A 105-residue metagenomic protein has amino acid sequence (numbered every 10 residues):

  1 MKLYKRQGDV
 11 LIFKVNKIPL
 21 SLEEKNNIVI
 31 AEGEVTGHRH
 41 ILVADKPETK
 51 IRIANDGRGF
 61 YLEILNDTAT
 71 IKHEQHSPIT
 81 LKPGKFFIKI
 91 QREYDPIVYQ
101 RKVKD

Functional and structural regions predicted by a protein language model:
M1-N55, G59-K72: Long, low-hydrophobicity ectodomains and other hydrophilic envelope-associated domains
G59-D105: Short, compact, well-ordered microdomains
